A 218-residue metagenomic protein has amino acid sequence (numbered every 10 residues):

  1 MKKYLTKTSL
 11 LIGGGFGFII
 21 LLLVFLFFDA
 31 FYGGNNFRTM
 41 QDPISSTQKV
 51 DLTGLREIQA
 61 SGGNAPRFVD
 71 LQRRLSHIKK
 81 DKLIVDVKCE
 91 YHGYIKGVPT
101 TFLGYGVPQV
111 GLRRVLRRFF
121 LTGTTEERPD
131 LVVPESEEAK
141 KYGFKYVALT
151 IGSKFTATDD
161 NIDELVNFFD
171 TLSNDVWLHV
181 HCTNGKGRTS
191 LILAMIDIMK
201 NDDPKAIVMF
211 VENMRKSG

Functional and structural regions predicted by a protein language model:
K2-H179, L191-G218: Cys-dependent protein tyrosine phosphatase-like superfamily
N184-K186: Terminal, low-complexity interaction segments
